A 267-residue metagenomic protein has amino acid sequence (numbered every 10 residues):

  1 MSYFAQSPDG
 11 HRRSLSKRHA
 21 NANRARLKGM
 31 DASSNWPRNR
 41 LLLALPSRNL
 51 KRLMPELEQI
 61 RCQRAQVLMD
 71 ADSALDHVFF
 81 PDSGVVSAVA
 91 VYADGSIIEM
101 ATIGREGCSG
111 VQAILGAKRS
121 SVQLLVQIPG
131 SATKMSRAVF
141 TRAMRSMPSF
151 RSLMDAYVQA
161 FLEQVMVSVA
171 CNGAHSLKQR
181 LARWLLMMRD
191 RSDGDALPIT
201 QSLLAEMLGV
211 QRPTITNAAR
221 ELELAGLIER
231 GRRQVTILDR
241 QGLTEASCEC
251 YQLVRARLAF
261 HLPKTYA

Functional and structural regions predicted by a protein language model:
R12-Q63, C108, I114-L115: Cyclic nucleotide-binding regulatory module and flanking cytosolic helices
A44, T102, K134, P198 (+1 more regions): Short aromatic/basic micro-patch
R48, S83, A138-V139, A160 (+2 more regions): Alpha-helix/helix-capping structural signal
Q66-I128: Cyclic nucleotide-binding regulatory domains
V85, G130-A132, Q234: Structural motif
A101-Q159, E163, V167: Cyclic-nucleotide recognition modules
I128-P129, M144-R212: Polybasic "coupling" helices that flank or enter modular domains
M187-A267: Phosphate-/nucleic-acid-contacting segments
